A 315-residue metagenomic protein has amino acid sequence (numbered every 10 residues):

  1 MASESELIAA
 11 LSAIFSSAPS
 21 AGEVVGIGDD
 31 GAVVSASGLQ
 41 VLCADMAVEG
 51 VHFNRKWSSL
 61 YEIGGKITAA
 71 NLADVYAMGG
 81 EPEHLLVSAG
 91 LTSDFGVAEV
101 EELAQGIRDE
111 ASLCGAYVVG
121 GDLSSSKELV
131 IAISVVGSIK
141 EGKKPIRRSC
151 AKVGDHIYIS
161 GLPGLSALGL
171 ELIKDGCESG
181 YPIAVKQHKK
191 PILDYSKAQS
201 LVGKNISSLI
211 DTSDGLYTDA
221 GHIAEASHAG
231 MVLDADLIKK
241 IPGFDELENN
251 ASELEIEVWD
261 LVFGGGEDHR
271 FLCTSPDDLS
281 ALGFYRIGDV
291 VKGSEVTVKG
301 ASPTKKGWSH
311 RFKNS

Functional and structural regions predicted by a protein language model:
M1-S59, M78, V87, D109-E110 (+1 more regions): Extreme N-terminal cap/leader segments of soluble proteins
G26, V41-A44, Y117-G121, V135 (+3 more regions): General beta-strand structural signal in soluble alpha/beta enzymes
A36, A47, P82-L172, D289: Glycine-rich anion-binding loops of enzyme active sites
L60-H84, Q105-L113, G215-I223: Small-aliphatic-rich amphipathic alpha-helix that forms the alpha element of a beta-alpha
D94-F95, L172, K186-G265: Active-site-proximal betaalpha loop/short-helix elements that scaffold phosphoryl/nucleotidyl transfer chemistry
V136, L272-P276: Short hydrophobic/aromatic beta-strand micro-patches that form the beta-sheet surface supporting nucleotide- or nucleic
A167-A184: Short, compositionally biased
P191-I192, I238-P242, A281-S315: Acidic, Ser/Thr/Pro-rich beta/coil linker or hinge segments at domain junctions
